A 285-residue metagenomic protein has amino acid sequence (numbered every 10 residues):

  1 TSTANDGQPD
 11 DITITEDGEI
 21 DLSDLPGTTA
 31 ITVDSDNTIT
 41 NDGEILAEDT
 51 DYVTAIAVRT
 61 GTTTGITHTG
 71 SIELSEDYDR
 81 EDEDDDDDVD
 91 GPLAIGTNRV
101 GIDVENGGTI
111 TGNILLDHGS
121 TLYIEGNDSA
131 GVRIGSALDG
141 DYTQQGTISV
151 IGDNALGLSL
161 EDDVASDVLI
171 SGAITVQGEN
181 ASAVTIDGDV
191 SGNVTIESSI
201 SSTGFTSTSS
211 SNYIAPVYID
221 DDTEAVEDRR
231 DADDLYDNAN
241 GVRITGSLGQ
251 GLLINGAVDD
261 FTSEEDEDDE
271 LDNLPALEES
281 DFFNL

Functional and structural regions predicted by a protein language model:
T1-P9: Acidic Gly/Asp/Thr-rich repetitive segments characteristic of extracellular carbohydrate-active and adhesion proteins
D10-G27, T38-V53, T63-R99, G107-D128 (+4 more regions): Beta-strand-rich solenoid/repeat architectures in extracellular/passenger domains of polysaccharide-targeting enzymes
I102-D103, A130-R133, L156-S159, S182-T185 (+1 more regions): Structural detector for internal amphipathic alpha-helices that build alpha-solenoid repeat scaffolds
